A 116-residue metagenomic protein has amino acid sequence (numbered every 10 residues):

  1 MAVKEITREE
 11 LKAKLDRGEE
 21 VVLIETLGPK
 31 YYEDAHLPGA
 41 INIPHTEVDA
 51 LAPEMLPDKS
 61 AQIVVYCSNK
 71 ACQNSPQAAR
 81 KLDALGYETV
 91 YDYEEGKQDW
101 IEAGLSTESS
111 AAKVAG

Functional and structural regions predicted by a protein language model:
M1-V21, P29-V65, N69-G116: Rhodanese-like catalytic fold shared by cysteine-dependent sulfurtransferases and DSP/PTP-type phosphatases
I24: Active-site flanking residues adjacent to catalytic metal/cofactor-binding acidic residues
